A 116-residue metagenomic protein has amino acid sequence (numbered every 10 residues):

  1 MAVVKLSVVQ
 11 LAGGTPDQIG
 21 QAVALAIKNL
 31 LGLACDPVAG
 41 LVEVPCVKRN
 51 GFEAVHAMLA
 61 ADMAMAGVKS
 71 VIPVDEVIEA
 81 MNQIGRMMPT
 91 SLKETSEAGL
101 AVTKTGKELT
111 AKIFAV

Functional and structural regions predicted by a protein language model:
M1: Glycine-rich phosphate/ribose-binding loops and adjacent secondary-structure elements that form binding surfaces
L6-V116: Functionally critical mobile loop/hinge segments
